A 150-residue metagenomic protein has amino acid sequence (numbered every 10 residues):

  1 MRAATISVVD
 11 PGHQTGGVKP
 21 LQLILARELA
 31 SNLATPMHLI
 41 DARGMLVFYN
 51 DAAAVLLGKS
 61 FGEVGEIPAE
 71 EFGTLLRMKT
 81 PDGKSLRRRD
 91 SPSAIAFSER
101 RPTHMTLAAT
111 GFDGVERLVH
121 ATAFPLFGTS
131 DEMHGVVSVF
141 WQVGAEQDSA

Functional and structural regions predicted by a protein language model:
R2-A3, P11-G12, G16, L126-A150: Sensory coupling linkers of modular signal transduction proteins
G16-M45: Sensory modules in modular signal-transduction proteins
R43, D82, D113, T129-S130: Residue-level recognition of short loop/turn positions
V47, T103, T110-R117, H134: PAS-family sensory domains
N50-A54: N-terminal capping loop/helix in small sensory signaling domains highlighted by a polar->aromatic N-x2-3-F motif
L57-K59, G65-E66: Glycine-centered C-terminal helix-capping/turn motifs at helix ends
V64-G111: Terminal output helix/cap of sensory domains in signal transduction proteins
P92, A121-F124, V139: PAS-family sensory domains
